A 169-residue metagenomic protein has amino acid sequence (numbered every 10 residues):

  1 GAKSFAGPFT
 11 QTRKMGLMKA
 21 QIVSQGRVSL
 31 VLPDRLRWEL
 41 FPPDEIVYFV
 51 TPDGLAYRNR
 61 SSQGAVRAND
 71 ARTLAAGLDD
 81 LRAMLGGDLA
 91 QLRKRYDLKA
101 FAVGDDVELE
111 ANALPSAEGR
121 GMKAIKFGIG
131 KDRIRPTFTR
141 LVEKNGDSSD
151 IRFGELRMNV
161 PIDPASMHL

Functional and structural regions predicted by a protein language model:
K3-K14, M18-Q21, R58-R120: Flexible, processing/modification-adjacent segments and terminal tails in exported/periplasmic/extracellular proteins
R13, L30-L32, P115, K131: Beta-strand elements of well-folded, non-transmembrane domains
G16-L17, L36-R37, D44-V47, S116-G119 (+2 more regions): Short beta-strands and strand-coil junctions in structured, solvent-facing domains, enriched
M18-L30: Short, solvent-exposed loop/hinge segments that bridge or flank secondary-structure elements
V23-Q25, P43-D44, T51, R120-A124 (+1 more regions): Short, surface-exposed coil-to-beta transition loops
R27-D79, S149-D150, E155: An acidic-aromatic
L89-L169: Gly/Pro-enriched, hydrophobic low-complexity segments that function as extracytoplasmic propeptides/linkers
